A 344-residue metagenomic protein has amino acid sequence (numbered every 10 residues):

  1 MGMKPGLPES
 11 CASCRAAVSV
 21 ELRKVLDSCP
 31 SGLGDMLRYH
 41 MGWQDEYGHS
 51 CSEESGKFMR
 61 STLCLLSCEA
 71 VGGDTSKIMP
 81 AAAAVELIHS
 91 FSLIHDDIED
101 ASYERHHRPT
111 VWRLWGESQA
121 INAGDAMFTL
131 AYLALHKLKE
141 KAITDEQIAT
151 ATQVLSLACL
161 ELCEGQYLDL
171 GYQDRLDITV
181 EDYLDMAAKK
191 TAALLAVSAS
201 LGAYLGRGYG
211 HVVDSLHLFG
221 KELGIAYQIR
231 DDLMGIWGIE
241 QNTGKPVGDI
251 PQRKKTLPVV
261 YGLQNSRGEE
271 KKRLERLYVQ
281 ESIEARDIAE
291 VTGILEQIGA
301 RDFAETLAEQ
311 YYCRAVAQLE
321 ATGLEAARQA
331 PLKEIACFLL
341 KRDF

Functional and structural regions predicted by a protein language model:
M1-I88, I94, I98-R113, Q166-G171 (+3 more regions): Conserved N-terminal diphosphate/IPP-binding helix and adjacent helical/loop segment of trans-prenyltransferase domains
L7, C11, C29, L33 (+8 more regions): Residue-level recognition of alpha-helical structural elements
R23, D27-L33, C51-K57, I121-N122 (+2 more regions): All-alpha helical catalytic cores of prenyl diphosphate-utilizing isoprenoid enzymes
L33-R38, Y103, L233-N242, K271-R276 (+2 more regions): A glycine-biased, small/acidic residue-tolerant capping/turn segment at secondary-structure junctions
D35-A84, E181-L223, P258-Q264, Y312-F344: Alpha-helical phosphate/pyrophosphate-handling elements in metalloenzyme active cores
M36-H40, A84, A101, V154-A158 (+5 more regions): Short acidic/histidine-centered micro-motifs embedded in hydrophobic/aromatic stretches that mark compact functional
S52, R105-M127, L176-T191, D214-L218 (+2 more regions): Divalent-cation-assisted or electrostatically stabilized phosphate/pyrophosphate-binding catalytic cores
D97, A134-L135: Glycine-rich phosphate-binding loops that contact phosphosugars or nucleotide phosphates
